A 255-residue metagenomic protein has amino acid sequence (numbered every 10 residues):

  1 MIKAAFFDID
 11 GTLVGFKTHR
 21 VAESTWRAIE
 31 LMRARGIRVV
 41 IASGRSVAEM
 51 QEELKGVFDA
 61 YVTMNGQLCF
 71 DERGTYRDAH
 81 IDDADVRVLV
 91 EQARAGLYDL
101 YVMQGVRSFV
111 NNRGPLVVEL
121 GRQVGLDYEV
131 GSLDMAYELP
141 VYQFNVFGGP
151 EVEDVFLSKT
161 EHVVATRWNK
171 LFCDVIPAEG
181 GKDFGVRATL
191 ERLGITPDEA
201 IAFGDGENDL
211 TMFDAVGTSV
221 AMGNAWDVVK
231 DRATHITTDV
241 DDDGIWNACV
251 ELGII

Functional and structural regions predicted by a protein language model:
M1-F7, E30, A34, I195: Non-catalytic pre-domain segments flanking phosphatase-related domains
K3-T18, S43: Asp-based phosphoryl-transfer active-site loop
F16, E23-V117: Active-site phosphate-binding/coordination module
A48-E52, V155, G185, T211-M212 (+2 more regions): Phosphate- and divalent-cation-binding pockets in alpha/beta enzyme and binding domains that engage nucleotide-derived
G56-V57, N65, K159-H162, A215-V216 (+1 more regions): Short, structured coil segments at secondary-structure junctions
F58-G66, A79, R122-Q123, A165-W168 (+2 more regions): Short hydrophobic/aromatic-enriched beta-strand-loop microsegments
Q92, G96-A215, N224: Conserved acidic, metal-coordinating active-site core of Asp-based, Mg2+-dependent phosphoryl-transfer enzymes
A215, S219-I255: Asp-based, Mg2+/Mn2+-dependent phosphohydrolase catalytic module
